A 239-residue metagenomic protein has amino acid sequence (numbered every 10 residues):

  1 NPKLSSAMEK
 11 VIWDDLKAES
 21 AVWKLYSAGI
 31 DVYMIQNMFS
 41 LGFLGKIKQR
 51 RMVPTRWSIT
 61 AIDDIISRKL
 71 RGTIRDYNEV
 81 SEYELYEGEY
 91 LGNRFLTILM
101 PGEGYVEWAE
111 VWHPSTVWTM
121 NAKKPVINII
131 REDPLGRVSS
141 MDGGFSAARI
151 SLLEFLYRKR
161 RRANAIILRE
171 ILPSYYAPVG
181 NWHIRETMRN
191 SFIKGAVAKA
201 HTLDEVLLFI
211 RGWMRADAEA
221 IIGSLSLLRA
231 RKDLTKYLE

Functional and structural regions predicted by a protein language model:
N1-E239: Long, low-complexity intrinsically disordered regions enriched in acidic and polar residues with frequent FG dipeptides
